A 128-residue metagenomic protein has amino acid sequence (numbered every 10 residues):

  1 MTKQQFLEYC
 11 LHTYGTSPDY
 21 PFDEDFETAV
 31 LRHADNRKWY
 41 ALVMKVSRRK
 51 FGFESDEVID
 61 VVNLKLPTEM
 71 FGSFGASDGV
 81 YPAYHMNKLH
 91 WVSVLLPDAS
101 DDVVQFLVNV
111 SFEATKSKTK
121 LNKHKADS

Functional and structural regions predicted by a protein language model:
M1-S128: Charge-dense, helix-prone N-terminal extensions
